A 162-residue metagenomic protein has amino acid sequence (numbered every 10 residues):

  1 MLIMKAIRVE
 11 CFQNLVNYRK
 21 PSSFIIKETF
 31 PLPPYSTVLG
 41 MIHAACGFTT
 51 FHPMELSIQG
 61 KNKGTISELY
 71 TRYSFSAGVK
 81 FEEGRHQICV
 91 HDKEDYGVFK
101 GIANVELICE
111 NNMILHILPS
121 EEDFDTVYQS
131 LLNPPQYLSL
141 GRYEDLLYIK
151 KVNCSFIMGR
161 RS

Functional and structural regions predicted by a protein language model:
L2, T65-S162: Internal, well-folded beta-alpha domain core
L2-P34, A45, T50-E55, L138-S162: Core RNA-modification/binding signature centered on pseudouridine synthases
R8, G40-M41, I114, S130: Generic detector of isolated residues embedded in canonical secondary-structure elements
V9-E10, P34-L39, D92-G97: A short linear-motif detector with a strong N-terminal bias
C11-Q13, G60, I117-P119: Short, structured patches in soluble enzyme cores that scaffold and shape functional sites
S22-I88: Glycine/small-residue-rich interface belts in oligomeric ring/scaffold proteins and their assembly partners
